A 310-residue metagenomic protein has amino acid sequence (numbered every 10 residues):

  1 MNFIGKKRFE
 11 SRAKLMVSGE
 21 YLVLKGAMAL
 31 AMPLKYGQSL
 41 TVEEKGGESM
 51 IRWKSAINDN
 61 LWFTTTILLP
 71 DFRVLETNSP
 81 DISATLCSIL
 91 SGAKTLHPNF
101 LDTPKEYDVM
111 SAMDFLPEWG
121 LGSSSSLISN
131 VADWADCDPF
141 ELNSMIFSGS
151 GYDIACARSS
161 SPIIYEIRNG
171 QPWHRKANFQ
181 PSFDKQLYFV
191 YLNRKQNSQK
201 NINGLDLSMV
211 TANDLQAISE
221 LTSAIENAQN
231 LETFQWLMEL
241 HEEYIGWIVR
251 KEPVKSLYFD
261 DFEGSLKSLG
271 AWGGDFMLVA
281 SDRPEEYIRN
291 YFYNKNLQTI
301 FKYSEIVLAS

Functional and structural regions predicted by a protein language model:
N2-R12, M16, V23, M32 (+5 more regions): C-terminal nucleotide
L34, L121-S123, S159: Short glycine/proline-enriched turns and hinge-like loops at secondary-structure junctions
V109-W119: Short acidic, glycine/Ser/Thr-rich loop/turn "cap" segments at secondary-structure junctions
E118-F140: DPxDG-like acidic metal-binding loop motif
